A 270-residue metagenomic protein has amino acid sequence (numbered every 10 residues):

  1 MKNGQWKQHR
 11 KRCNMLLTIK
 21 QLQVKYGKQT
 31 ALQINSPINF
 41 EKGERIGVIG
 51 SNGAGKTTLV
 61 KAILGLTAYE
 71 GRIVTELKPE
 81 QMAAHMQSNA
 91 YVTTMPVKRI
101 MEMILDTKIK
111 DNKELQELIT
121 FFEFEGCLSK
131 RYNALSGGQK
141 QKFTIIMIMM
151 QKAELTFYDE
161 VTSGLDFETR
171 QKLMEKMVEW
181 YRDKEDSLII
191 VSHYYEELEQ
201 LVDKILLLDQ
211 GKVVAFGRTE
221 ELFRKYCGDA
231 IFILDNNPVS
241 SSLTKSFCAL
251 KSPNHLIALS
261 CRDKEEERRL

Functional and structural regions predicted by a protein language model:
C13-I19, Q23-S36: A short, flexible loop at the N-terminus of ABC-type nucleotide-binding domains that lies
I49-S51: The feature captures the beta-strand-to-loop junction immediately N-terminal to the Walker
S88, T93-I109: Q-loop/switch helix immediately C-terminal to the Walker
N112-C127, M149: Conserved ABC ATPase "signature" region
R131-L135: Conserved ABC ATPase signature
T156-D159: Catalytic Walker B motif of ABC-type/P-loop ATPase nucleotide-binding domains
V191-H193: H-loop/switch region of ABC-family ATPase nucleotide-binding domains
